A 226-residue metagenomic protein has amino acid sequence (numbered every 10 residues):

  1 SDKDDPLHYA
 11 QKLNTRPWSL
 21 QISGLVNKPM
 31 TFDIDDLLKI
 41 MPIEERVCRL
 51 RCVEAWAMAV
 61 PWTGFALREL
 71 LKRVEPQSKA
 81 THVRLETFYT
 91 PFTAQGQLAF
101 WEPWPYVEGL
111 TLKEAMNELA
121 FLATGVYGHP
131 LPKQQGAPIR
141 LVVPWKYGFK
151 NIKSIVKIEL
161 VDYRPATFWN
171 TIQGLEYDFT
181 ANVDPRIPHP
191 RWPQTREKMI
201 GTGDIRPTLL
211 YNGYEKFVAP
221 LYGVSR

Functional and structural regions predicted by a protein language model:
S1-R226: Structured, non-membrane catalytic/scaffold regions adjacent to prosthetic-group chemistry
